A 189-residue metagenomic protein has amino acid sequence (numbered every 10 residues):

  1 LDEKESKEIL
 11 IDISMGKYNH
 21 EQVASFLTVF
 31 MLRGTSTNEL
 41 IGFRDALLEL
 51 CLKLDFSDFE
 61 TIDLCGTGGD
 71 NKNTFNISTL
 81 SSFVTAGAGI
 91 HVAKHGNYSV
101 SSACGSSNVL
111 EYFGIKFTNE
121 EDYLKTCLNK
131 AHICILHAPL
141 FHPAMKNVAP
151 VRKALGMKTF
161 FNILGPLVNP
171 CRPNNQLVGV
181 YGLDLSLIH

Functional and structural regions predicted by a protein language model:
L1-N73, A88: Acidic, glycine/proline-rich low-complexity segments that act as flexible tails and inter-domain linkers
L27, F75-A131: A glycine-rich phosphate/pyrophosphate-binding beta-strand-loop-alpha-helix module
D63, V92-G96, T118-E120, I135-H137 (+1 more regions): General beta-strand structural signal in soluble alpha/beta enzymes
G66-N71, G96-S102, F141: Acidic, glycine-rich active-site loops and adjacent beta-strand->loop/helix elements that engage anionic groups
D70-N71, Y98, S107, L167 (+1 more regions): Gly/Ser/Thr-rich beta-alpha loop segments that engage phosphate groups in nucleotides
Y123-G179: Phosphate/diphosphate-binding glycine-rich loops and adjacent basic-rich segments that engage nucleotide
L185: A glycine- and small/hydrophobic-rich beta-loop-beta segment that serves as a flexible "lid/hinge" or phosphate-binding
I188-H189: Conserved small/polar residues in nucleotide/adenosyl-binding loops
